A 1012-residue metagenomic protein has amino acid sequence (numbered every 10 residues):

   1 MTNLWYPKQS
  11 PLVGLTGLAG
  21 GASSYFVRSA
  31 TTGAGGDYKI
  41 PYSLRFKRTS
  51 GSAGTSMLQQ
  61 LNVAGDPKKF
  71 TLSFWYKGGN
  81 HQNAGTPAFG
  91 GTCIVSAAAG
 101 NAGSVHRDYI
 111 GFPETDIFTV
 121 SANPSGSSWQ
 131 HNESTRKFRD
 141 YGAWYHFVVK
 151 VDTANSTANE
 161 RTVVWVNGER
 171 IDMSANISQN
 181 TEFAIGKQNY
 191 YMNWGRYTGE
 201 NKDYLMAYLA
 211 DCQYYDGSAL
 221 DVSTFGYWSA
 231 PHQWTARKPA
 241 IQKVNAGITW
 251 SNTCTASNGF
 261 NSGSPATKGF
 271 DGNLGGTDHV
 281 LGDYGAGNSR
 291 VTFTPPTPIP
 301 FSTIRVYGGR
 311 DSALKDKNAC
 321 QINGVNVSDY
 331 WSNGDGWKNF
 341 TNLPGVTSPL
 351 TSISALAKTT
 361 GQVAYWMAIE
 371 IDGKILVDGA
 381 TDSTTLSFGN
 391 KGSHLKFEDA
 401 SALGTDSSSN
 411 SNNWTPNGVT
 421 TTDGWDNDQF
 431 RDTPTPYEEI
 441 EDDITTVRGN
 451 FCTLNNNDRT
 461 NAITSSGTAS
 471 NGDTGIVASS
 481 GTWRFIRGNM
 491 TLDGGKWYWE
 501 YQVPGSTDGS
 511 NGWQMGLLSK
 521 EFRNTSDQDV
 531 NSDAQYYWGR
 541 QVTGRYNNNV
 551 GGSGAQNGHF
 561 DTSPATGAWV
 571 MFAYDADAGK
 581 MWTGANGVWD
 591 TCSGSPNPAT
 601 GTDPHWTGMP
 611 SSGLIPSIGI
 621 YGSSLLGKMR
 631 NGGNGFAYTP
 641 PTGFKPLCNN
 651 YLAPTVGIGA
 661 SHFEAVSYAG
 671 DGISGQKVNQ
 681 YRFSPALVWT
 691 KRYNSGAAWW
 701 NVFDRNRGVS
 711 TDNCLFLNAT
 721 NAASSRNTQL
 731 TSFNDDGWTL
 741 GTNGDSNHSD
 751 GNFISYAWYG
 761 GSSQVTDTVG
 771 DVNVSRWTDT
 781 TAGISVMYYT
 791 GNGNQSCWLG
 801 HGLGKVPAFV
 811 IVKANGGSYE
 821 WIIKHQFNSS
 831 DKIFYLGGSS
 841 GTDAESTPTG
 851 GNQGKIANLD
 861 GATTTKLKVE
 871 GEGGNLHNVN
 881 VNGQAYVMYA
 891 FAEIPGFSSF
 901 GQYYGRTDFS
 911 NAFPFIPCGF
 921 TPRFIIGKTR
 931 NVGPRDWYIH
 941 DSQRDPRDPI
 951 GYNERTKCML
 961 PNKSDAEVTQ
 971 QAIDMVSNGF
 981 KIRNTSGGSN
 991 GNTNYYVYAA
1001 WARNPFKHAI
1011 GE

Functional and structural regions predicted by a protein language model:
T2-L15, G20-Y42, T49-S52, S156-A158 (+12 more regions): Extended recognition patches within non-cytosolic domains
N3-L4, F70-N80, Y145, V151 (+12 more regions): Extracellular, beta-strand-rich glycan-interacting domains
Q9-K68, I117-T119, N123-S128, Q188-Y190 (+5 more regions): Low-complexity, glycine/proline/serine-rich flexible segments
F26-T49, S73-Q82, V105-T181, Y546 (+2 more regions): Extracellular glycan-interaction surfaces
R48-F70, S128-F138, T198-N201, G282-D283 (+9 more regions): Short surface loop/edge beta-strand patches of beta-sandwich-type extracellular domains that form ligand-contact sites
G51-T119, S156-A158, S218-S223, L492-D493 (+4 more regions): Extracellular glycan-recognition modules
N123-S125, I185-L209, S354-G361, T985-G987: Extracellular glycan-interaction patches encoded by glycine-rich segments
S387-G389, P416-G424, P434, E438-D442 (+7 more regions): Charged, alpha-helix-forming regions
